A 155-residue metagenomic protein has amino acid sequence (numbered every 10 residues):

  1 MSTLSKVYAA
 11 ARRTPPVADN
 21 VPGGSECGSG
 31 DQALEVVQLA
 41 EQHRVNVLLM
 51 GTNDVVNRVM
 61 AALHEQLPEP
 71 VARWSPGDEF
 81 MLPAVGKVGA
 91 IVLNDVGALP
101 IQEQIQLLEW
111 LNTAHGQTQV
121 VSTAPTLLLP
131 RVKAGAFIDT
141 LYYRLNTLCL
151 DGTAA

Functional and structural regions predicted by a protein language model:
S2-R131, G152-A155: AAA+ ATPase active-site-proximal loops
R144-L148, G152: Membrane-interface amphipathic segments in extracytoplasmic regions
